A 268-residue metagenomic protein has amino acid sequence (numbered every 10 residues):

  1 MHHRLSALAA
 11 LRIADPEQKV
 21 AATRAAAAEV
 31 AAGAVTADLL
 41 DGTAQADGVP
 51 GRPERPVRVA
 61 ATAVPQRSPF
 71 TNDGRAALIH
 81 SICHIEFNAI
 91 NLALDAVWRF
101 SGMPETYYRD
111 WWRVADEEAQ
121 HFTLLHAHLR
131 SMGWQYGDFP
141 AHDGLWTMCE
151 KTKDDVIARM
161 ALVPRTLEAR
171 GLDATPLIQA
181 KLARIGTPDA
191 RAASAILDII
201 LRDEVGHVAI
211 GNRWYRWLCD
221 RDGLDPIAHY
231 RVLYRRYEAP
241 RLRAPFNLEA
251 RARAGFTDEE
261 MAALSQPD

Functional and structural regions predicted by a protein language model:
M1-D268: Non-heme di-metal
